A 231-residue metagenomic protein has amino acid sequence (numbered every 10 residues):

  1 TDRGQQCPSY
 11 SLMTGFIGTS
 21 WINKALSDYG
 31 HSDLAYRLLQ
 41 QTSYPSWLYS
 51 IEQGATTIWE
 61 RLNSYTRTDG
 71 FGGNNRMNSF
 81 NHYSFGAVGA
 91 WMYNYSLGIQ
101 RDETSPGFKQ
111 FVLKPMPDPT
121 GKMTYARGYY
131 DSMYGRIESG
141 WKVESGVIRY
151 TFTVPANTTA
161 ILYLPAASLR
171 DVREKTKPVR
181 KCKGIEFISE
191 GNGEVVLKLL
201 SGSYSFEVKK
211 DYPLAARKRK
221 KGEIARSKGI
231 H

Functional and structural regions predicted by a protein language model:
T1-T19, F71-H82: Solvent-exposed loop and edge beta-strand segments that line ligand/cofactor-binding and catalytic clefts
Q6, A25, L34-R37: Extended beta-strand-rich architecture
T19-Y29, A160-A166: Alpha-helical support elements that line or immediately flank enzyme active sites and cofactor-binding pockets
D33-H231: Non-catalytic C-terminal accessory modules of carbohydrate-active enzymes
